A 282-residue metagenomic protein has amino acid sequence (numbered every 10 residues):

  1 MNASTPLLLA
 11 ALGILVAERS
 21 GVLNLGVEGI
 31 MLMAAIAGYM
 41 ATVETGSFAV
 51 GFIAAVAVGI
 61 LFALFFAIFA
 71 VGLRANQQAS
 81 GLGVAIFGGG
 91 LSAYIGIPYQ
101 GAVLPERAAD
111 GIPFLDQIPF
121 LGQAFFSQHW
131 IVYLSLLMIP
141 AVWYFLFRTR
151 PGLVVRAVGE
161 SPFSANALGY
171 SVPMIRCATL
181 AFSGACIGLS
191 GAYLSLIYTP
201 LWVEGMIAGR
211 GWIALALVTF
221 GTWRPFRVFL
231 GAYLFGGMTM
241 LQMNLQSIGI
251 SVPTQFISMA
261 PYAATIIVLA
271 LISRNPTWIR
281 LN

Functional and structural regions predicted by a protein language model:
M1-A10, L23, A37, E44-G51: Membrane-interfacial amphipathic/re-entrant helices at transmembrane-helix boundaries
A10-A11, A35-Y39, G89-A93, L134-Y144 (+4 more regions): Hydrophobic core segments of alpha-helical transmembrane domains in multi-pass membrane transport and ion-translocation
G29, M33, A49-A57, Q78-L82 (+4 more regions): Hydrophobic alpha-helical transmembrane segments
G46-L91, T239: Alpha-helical transmembrane segments within multi-pass membrane transporters and channels
G89-R148, I248-I257, L281: Transmembrane helix-bundle core of multi-pass membrane transporters and related energy-transducing complexes
A124-W202, P225-L230: Helix-loop-helix "hairpin" substructures at the membrane interface of multi-pass membrane proteins
A141-V142, E160-M174, N244-N282: Cytosolic-side transmembrane-helix boundaries in multi-pass membrane proteins
Y198-Y262: Transmembrane alpha-helical segments in multi-pass inner-membrane proteins
